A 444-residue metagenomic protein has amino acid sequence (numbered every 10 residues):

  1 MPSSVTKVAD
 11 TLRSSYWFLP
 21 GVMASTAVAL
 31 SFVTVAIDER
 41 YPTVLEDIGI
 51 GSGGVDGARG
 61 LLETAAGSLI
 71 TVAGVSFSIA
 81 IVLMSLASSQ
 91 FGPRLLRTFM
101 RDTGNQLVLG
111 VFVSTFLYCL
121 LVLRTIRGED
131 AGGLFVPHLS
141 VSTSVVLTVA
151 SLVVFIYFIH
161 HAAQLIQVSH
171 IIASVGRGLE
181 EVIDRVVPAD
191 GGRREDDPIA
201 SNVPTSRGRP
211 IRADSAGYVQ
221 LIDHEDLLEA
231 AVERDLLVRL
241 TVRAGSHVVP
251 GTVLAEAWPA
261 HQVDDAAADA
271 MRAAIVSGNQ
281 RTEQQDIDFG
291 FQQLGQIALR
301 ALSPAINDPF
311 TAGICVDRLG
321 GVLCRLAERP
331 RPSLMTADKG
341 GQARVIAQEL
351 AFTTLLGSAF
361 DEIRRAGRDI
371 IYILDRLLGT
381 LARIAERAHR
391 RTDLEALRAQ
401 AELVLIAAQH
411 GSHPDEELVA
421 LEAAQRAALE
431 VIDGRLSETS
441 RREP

Functional and structural regions predicted by a protein language model:
S4-V5, G132, V136, Y157-R239 (+2 more regions): Short basic (Lys/Arg) and small-residue
V5-G21, I50-G67, G92-F112, G132-S144 (+1 more regions): Membrane-interface segments at loop-to-transmembrane junctions
M23-P42, G53-E129, L152, I156-I159 (+1 more regions): Transmembrane alpha-helix detector for multi-pass membrane proteins
S142-V145, V149-L152: Hydrophobic or amphipathic alpha-helical targeting/insertion segments
